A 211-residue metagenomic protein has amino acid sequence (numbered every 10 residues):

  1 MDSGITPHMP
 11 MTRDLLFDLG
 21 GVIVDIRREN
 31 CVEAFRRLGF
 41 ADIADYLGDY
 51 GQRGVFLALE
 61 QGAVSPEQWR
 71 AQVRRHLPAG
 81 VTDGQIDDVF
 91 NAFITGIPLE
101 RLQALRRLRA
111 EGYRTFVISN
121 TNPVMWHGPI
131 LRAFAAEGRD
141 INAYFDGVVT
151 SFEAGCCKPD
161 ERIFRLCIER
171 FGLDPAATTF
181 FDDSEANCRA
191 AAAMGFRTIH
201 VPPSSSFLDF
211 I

Functional and structural regions predicted by a protein language model:
D2-F17, N122-P123, H127-I211: Asp-based, Mg2+/Mn2+-dependent phosphohydrolase catalytic module
H8-Q103, A110-E111, N122: N-terminal helical cap/lid subdomain that shapes the substrate entry/recognition surface in HAD-like hydrolases
E33, Q103-R106, L166, R189: Surface-exposed charge patches
R106-R109, G172: N-terminal cationic-hydrophobic initiation segments that often serve targeting/anchoring roles
R109-A110, A192: Anion (oxyanion) recognition and catalysis
E111-G112, Y144: Structured helix-beta-strand junction loops
R114-F116, R197: Proline-centered loop/turn at the N-terminus of a beta-strand
S119: Conserved phosphate-coupling serine/threonine residues in phosphotransfer and NTP-handling enzymes
